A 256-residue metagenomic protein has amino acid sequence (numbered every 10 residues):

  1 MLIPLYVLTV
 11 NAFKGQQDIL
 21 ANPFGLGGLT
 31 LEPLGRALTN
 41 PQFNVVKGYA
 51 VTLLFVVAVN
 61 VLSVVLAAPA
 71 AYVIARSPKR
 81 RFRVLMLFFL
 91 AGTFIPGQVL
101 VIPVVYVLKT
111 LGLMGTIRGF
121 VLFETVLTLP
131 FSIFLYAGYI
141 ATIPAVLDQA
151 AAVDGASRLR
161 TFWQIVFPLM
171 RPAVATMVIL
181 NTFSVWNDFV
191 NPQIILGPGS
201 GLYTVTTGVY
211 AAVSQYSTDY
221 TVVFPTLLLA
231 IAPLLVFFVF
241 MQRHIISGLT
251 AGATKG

Functional and structural regions predicted by a protein language model:
M1-G256: A structural signal for multi-pass alpha-helical bundles of membrane permease subunits that mediate small-molecule
